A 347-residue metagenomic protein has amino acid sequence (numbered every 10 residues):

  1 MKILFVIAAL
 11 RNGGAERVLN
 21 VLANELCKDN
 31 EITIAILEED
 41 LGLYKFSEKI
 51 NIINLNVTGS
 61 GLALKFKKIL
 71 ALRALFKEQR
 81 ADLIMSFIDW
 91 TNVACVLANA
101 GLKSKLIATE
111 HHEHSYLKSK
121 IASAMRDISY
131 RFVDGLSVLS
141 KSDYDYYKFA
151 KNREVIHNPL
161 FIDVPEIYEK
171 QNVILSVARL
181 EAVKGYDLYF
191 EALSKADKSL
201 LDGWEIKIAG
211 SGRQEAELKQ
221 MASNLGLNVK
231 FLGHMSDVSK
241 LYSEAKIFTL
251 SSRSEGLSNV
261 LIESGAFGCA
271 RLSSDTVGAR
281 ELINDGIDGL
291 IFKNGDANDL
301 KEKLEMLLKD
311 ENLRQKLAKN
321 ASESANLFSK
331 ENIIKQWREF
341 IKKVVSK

Functional and structural regions predicted by a protein language model:
F5-L64, Y146, G212-R213: N-terminal strand-loop element at the rim of the active site of nucleotide-sugar-dependent glycosyltransferases
G13-V21, R179-K195, I206, R213-K219 (+2 more regions): A conserved mid-protein helix/loop that constitutes part of the nucleotide-sugar donor-binding site
I53, R131-V164: Donor nucleotide-sugar binding/catalytic pocket of nucleotide-sugar-dependent glycosyltransferases
F76, L106-S137, D145-K148: A conserved, positively charged/aromatic
S86-A94, E110: Short His-centered aromatic/hydrophobic patch
H234, R253: Aromatic "clamp/platform" in nucleotide-sugar-dependent glycosyltransferases that forms part of the donor/acceptor
A270-S273: Short hydrophobic beta-strand element within catalytic cores of glycosyltransferases and related nucleotide-activated
D285-G286, L290-A297, M306-N312, N326: Conserved acidic donor-binding segment of nucleotide-sugar-dependent glycosyltransferases
